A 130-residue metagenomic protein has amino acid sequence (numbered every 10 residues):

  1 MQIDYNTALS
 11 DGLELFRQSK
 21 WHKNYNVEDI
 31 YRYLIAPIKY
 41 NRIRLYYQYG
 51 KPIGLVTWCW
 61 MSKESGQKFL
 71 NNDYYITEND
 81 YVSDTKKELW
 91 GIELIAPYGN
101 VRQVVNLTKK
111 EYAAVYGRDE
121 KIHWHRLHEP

Functional and structural regions predicted by a protein language model:
M1-D29: Short amphipathic alpha-helix that is part of the acyltransferase structural core
D4, R32-A36, Y112-Y116: Short linear motifs in intrinsically disordered
G12-L15, L34-I38: Generic hydrophobic, helix-prone segments enriched in Leu/Val/Ile
D29-I35, N41-R44, Y74-Y81: Short secondary-structure capping micro-motifs at structural edges
A36-V56: Conserved beta-hairpin
C59-S62: Short, His- and charge-rich active-site/binding loops that engage polyanionic ligands
G66-P130: Acyl-donor binding region in acyl/amide transferases
